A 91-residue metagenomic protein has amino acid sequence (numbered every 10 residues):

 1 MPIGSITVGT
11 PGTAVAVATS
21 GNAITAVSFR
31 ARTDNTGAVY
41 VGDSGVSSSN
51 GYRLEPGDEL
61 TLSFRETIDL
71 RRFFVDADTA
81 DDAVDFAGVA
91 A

Functional and structural regions predicted by a protein language model:
P2-A23, A80: Surface-exposed ligand/attachment interfaces on beta-rich extracellular proteins
V8-A16, S49-E66: Short, solvent-exposed S/T- and G/P-enriched segments that are highly enriched in secreted/extracellular and lumenal
N22-I24, A31-G37, D81: Short proline/glycine-enriched turn/loop motifs at strand-loop junctions of beta-rich domains
T25-V27, R65-D82: Noncatalytic modules at the cell exterior or secretory-pathway interfaces, chiefly beta-strand-rich lectin/adhesion
R30, V41-G42, L54, S63-R65 (+1 more regions): Beta-strand-rich, repetitive solenoid scaffolds
R32-N50, D85-A87: Short, surface-exposed beta-strand/strand-loop-strand elements in extracellular ectodomains
D81-A91: Exposed low-complexity, polar/acidic, P/S/T/G-rich flexible segments that act as propeptides, protease-susceptible
